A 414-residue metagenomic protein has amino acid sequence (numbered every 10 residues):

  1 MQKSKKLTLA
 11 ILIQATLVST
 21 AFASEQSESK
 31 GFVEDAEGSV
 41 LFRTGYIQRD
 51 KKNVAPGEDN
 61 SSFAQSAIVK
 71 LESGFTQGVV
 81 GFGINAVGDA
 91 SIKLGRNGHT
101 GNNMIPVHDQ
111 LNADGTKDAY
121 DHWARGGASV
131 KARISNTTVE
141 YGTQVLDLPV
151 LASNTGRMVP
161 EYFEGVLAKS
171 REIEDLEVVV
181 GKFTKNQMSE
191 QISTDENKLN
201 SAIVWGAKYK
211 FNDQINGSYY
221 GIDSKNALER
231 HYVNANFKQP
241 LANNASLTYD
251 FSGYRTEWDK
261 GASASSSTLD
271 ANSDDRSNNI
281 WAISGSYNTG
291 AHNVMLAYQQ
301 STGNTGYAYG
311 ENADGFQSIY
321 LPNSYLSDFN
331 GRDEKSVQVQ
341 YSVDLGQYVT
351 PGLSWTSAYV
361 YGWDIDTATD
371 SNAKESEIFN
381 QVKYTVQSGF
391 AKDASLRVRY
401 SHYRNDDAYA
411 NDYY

Functional and structural regions predicted by a protein language model:
A10-T143, V343-G346, N372-S388, S395-Y414: Beta-barrel outer-membrane channel/assembly domains of diderm bacteria
E34, S61-A67, H122-G126, P160-E164 (+6 more regions): Residues that define the transmembrane beta-barrel architecture of outer-membrane proteins
V40, A67-S73, A128-A132, V166-S170 (+7 more regions): Residues on the lipid-exposed face of transmembrane beta-strands in outer-membrane beta-barrel proteins
T44-D50, A86-I92, I134-N136, T143-P149 (+11 more regions): Transmembrane beta-strands of outer-membrane beta-barrel pores
G78-G81, N136-E140, E174-V179, Q187 (+6 more regions): Repeated loop/turn-to-beta-strand initiation elements of outer-membrane beta-barrel proteins
I92, V179-E196, D223-S224, N244-P322 (+3 more regions): Outer-membrane beta-barrel translocator/channel fold
S153, R157-P160, K185-N186, N197-L199 (+4 more regions): Solvent-exposed loop/turn segments connecting transmembrane beta-strands in outer-membrane beta-barrel proteins
Y298-N372, E377-N380: C-terminal structural cap/anchor segments
